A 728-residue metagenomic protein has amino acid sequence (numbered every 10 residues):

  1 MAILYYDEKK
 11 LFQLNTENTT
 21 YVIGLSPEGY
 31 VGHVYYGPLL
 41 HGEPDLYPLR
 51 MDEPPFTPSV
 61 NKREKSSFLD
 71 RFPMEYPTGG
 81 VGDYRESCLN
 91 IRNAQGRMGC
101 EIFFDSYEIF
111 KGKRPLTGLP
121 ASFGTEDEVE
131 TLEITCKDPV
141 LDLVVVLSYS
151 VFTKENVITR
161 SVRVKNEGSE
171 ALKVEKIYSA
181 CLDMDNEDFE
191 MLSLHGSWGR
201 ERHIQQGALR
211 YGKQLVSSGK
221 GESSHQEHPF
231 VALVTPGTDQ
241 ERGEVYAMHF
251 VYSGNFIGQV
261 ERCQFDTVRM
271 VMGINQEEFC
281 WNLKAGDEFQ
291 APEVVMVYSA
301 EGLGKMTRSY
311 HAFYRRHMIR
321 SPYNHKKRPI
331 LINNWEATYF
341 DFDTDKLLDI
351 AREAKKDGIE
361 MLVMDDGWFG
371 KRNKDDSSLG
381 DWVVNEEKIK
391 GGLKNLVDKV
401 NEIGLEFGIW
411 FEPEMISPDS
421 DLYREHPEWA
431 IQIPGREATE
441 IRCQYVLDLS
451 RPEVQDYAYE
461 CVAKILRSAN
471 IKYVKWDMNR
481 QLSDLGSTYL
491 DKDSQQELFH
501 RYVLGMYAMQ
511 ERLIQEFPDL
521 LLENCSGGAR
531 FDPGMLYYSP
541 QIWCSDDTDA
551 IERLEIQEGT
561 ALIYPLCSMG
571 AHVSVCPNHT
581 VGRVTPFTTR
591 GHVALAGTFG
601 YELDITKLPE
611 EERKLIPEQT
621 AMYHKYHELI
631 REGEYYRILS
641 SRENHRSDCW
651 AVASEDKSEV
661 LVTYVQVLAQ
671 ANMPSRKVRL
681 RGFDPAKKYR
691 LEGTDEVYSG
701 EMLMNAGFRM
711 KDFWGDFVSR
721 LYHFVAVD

Functional and structural regions predicted by a protein language model:
K10-Q13, E17, Y21, V31-E261 (+2 more regions): Polysaccharide-binding surfaces and accessory modules of carbohydrate-active proteins
N18, V162, G286, I332 (+7 more regions): Conserved, mostly hydrophobic/aromatic
R97-D105, W281-A300, V718-V725: Short Pro-Gly-centered flexible turn/kink motifs
A171, C263-Y314: Extended acidic/polar, glycine-enriched regions that form or flank non-catalytic beta-rich accessory modules
V231, Q240, S641-D684: Carbohydrate-binding surface patches
Y323-E460, Y473: Aromatic-lined carbohydrate-binding/catalytic grooves of carbohydrate-active enzymes
K390-G392, A430-P586, T598, L603 (+1 more regions): Active-site neighborhood of glycoside hydrolase catalytic domains
S699-D728: C-terminal beta-strand-rich structural cap/linker in extracellular carbohydrate-active enzymes
